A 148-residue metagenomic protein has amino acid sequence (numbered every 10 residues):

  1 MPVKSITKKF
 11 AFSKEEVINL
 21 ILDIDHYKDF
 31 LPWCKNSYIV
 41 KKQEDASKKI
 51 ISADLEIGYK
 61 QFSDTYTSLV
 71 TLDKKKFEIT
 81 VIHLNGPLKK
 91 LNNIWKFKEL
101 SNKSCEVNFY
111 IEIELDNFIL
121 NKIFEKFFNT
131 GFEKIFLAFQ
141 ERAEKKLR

Functional and structural regions predicted by a protein language model:
M1-K48: Hydrophobic ligand-binding cavity/cleft-lining segments
P2-I6, I51, Y66, L91: Structural detector for hydrophobic anchor residues on beta-strands
I6-K8, A53-L55, F109-I111: A structural signal for short, well-ordered beta-strand segments
E15-N19, N102, L137, E141 (+1 more regions): Replace "anionic and nucleotidyl ligands
V17-L20, Y27, A53, V70 (+2 more regions): Hydrophobic pocket/interface hotspot
L20-D23, K49-D54, K75-V81: Short Pro/Gly-enriched beta-strand edge/turn motifs at strand-loop
K28-D29, N36, K41-E44, E56-S104 (+2 more regions): Hydrophobic-ligand binding "helix-grip"
L115-R148: A conserved amphipathic terminal alpha-helix motif
